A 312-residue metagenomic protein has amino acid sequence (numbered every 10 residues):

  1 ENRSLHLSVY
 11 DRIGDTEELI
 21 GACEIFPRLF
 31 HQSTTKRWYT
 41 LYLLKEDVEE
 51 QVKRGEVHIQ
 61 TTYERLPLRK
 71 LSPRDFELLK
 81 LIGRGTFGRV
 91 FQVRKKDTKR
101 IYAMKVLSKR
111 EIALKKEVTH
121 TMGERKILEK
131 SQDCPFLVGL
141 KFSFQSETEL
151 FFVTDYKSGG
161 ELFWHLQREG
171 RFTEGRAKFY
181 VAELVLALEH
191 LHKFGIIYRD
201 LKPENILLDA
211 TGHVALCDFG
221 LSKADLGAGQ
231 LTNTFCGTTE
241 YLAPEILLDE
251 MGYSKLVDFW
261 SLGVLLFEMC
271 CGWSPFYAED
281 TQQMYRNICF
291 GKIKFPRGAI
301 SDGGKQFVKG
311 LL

Functional and structural regions predicted by a protein language model:
N2-P67: C2-type phospholipid-binding modules
R89: Conserved N-lobe ATP-binding subsite of Hanks-type protein kinase domains, especially the beta3 VAIK lysine
I101, V106-Q132: Conserved N-lobe beta3->alphaC-helix segment of eukaryotic protein kinase catalytic domains
G139-T148: Short beta-strand micro-motifs within the conserved protein kinase catalytic domain, predominantly in the N-lobe
T148-E161, H165: Conserved short submotifs of the Hanks-type protein kinase catalytic core that shape the nucleotide-binding pocket
Y180-V181: Activation segment signature within eukaryotic-like protein kinase domains
